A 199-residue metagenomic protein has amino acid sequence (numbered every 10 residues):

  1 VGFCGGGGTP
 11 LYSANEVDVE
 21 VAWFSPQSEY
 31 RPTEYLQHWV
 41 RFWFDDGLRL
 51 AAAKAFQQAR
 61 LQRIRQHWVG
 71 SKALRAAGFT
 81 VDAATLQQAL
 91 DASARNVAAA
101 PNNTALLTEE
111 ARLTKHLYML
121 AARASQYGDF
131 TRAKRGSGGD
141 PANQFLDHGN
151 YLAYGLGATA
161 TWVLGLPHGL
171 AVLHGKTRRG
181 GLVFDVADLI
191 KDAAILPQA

Functional and structural regions predicted by a protein language model:
V1-A22: Catalytic loop of the DD-peptidase/beta-lactamase superfamily, centered on the K-T-G motif and neighboring
G5, A14, P26, P32 (+2 more regions): Intrinsically disordered, low-complexity regions enriched in small/polar residues
V17-V40: Catalytic or ion-translocation cores adjacent to nucleophile or general acid/base/metal-coordination motifs in diverse
E34-A199: Active-site helix-to-loop segments that bind/position phosphate- or nucleotide-bearing substrates and donors across
